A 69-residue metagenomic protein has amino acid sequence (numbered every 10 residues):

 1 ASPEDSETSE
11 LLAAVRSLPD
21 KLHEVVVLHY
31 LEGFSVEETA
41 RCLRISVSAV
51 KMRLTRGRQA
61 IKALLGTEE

Functional and structural regions predicted by a protein language model:
A1-R16: Acidic, proline/glycine-rich intrinsically disordered inter-domain spacer in sigma factors
R16, Y30, K62: Short, locally clustered residues in the helix-turn-helix/winged-helix DNA-binding domain
K21-L22: The N-cap/first-turn positions of alpha helices within or immediately adjacent to helix-turn-helix DNA-binding domains
V25-H29: A short pre-motif secondary-structure segment
G33-F34: Residue-level signal for the short linker/turn that defines the boundary of a DNA-recognition helix
E37, L43-T67: DNA-recognition helix of helix-turn-helix
